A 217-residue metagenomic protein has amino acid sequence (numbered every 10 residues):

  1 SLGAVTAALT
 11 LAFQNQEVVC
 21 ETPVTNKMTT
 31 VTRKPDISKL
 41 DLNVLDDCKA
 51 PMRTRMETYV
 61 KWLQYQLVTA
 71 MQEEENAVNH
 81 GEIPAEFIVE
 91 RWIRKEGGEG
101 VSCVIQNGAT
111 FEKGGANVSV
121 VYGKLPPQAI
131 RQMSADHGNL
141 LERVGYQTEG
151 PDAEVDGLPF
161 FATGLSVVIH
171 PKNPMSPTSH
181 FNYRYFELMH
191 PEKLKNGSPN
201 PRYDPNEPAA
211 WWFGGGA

Functional and structural regions predicted by a protein language model:
S1-E21: Terminal signal-anchor or tail-anchor transmembrane helices that tether membrane-associated enzymes to cellular
A4-T10, N26, Q64, A70-E74 (+5 more regions): Generic ordered-secondary-structure signal
Q16-N43, D47: C-terminal segment of N-terminal export signals and the immediately downstream linker at the start of the mature
K39-T54, G214-A217: Charged, low-complexity surface segments at secondary-structure and domain boundaries
C48-A153: Gly/Pro-rich turn-and-neighbor structural signature
S119, G123-A217: Aromatic- and glycine-enriched beta-alpha-beta binding-site module
